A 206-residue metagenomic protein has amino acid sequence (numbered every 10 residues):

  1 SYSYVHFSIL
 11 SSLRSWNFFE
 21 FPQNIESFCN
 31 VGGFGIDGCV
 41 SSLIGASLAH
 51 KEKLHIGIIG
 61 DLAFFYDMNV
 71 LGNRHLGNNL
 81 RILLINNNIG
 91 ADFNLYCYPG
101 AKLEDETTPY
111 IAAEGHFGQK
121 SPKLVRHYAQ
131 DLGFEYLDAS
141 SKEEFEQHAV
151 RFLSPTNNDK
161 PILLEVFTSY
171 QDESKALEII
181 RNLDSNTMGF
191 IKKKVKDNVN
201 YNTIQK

Functional and structural regions predicted by a protein language model:
S1-S12: Active-site pocket-lining segments that scaffold enzyme catalytic pockets across diverse folds
R14-W16: Phosphate- and divalent-cation-binding pockets in alpha/beta enzyme and binding domains that engage nucleotide-derived
F18-K206: Thiamine diphosphate
